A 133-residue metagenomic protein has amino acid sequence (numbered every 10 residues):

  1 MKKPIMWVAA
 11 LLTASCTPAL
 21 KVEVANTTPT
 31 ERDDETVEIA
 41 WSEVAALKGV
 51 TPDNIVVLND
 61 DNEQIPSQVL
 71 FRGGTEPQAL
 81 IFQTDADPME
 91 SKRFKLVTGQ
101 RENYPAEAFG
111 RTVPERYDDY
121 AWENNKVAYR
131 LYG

Functional and structural regions predicted by a protein language model:
K2-V8: Sec-dependent signal peptide recognition, specifically the positively charged N-region followed immediately by
V8-A9, Y132: A ubiquitous, low-specificity "background" feature that marks scattered single residues across proteins without
A9-T17: Hydrophobic h-region of N-terminal signal peptides that target proteins for export in Gram-negative bacteria
T17-T112, Y117-D119: Alpha-mannosidase-like glycoside hydrolase catalytic domains involved in N-glycan trimming, generalizing to other
Y117-G133: Acidic-aromatic substrate-binding/catalytic surfaces of carbohydrate-active enzymes
